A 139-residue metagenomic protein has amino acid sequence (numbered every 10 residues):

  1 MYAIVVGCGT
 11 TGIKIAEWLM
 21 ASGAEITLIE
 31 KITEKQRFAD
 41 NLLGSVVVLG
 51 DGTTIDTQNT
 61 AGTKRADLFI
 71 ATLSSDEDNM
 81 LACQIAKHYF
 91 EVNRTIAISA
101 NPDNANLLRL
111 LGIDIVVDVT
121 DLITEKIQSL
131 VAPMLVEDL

Functional and structural regions predicted by a protein language model:
M1-L139: Cytosolic regulatory regions of ion transport systems
